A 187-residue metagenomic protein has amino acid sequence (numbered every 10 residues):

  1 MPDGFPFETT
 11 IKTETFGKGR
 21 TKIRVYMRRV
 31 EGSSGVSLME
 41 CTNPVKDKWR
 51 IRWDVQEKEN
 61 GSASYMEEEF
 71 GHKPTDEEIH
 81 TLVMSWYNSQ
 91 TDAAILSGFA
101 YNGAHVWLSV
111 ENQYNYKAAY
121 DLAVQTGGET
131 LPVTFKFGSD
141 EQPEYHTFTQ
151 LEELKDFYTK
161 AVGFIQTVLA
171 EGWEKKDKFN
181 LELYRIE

Functional and structural regions predicted by a protein language model:
M1-E187: A preference for well-ordered globular domain cores that mediate specific macromolecular interactions or catalysis
